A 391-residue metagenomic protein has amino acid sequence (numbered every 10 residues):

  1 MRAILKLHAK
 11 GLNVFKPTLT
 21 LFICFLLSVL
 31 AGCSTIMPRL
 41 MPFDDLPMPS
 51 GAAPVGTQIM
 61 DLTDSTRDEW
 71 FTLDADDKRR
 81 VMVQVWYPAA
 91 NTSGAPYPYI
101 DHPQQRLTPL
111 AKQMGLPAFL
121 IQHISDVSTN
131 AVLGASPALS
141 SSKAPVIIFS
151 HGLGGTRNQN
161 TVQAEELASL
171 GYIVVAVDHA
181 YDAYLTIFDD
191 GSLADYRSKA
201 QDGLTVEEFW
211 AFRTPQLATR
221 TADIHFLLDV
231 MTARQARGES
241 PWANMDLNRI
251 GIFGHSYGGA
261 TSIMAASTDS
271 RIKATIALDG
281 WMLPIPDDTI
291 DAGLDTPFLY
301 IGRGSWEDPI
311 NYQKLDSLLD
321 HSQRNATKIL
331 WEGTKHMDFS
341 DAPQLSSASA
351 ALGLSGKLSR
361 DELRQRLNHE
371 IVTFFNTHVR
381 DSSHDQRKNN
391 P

Functional and structural regions predicted by a protein language model:
L7-F22: Bacterial N-terminal signal peptides that target proteins for export
A31-G32: C-terminal motif of bacterial Sec signal peptides marking the signal peptidase cleavage site
I36-I147, G356, R360, I371-T373: Domain-level recognition of soluble alpha/beta enzyme cores, biased toward histidine phosphatases/phosphomutases
M48, L319-P391: C-terminal catalytic-base region of ester-bond hydrolases, centering on the histidine of the charge-relay
S136-A144, F149, L153-I187, E307-P309: Short substrate-entry loop that stabilizes the transition state in hydrolases
G191-A243: Alpha/beta-hydrolase active-site loop
L227-I290: Primarily recognizes the serine-hydrolase "nucleophile elbow" in alpha/beta-hydrolase and SGNH/GDSL folds
A274-H336: The feature captures the conserved acid-bearing segment of alpha/beta-hydrolase catalytic domains
